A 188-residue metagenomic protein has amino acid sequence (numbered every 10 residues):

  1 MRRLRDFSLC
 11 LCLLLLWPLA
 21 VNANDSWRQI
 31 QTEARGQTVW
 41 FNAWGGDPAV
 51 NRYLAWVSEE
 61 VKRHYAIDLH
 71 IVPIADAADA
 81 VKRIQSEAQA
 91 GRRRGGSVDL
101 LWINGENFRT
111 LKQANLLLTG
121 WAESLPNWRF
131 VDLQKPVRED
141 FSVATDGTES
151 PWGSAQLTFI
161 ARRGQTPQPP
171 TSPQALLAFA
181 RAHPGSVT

Functional and structural regions predicted by a protein language model:
M1-L9: Bacterial N-terminal signal peptides that target proteins for export
S8-P18: Bacterial N-terminal signal peptides
L19-A23: Sec/Tat signal peptide C-region and signal peptidase I cleavage site
N24-G105: Early extracytoplasmic/lumenal segment of secretory-pathway proteins
Q37-A43, A175-T188: Short loop->beta-strand "edge-of-pocket" segments that line small-molecule binding or catalytic clefts across diverse
R52-L54, L111-N115: Short, solvent-exposed loop/turn and secondary-structure capping segments
Q89-I103, L116-T158: A structural signal for short loop-to-beta-strand junctions that line the ligand-binding cleft of periplasmic/secreted
G164-T171: Short helix-loop capping/hinge motifs at secondary-structure junctions, enriched in acidic/polar residues
